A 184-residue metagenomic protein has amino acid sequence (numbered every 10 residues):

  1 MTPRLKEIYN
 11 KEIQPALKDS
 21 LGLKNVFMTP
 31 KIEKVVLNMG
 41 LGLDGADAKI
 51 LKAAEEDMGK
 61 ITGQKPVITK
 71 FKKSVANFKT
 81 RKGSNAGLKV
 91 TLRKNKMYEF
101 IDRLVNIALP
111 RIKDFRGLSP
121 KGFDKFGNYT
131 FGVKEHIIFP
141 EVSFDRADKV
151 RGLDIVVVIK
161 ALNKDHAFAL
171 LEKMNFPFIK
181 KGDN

Functional and structural regions predicted by a protein language model:
M1-N184: Ribosome-associated RNA-binding proteins
